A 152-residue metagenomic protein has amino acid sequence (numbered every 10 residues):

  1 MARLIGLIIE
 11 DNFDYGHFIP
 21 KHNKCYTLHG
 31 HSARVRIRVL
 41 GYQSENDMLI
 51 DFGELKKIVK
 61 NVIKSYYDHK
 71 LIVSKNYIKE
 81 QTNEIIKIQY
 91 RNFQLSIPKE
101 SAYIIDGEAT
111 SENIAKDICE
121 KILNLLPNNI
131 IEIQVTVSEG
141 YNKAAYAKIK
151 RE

Functional and structural regions predicted by a protein language model:
M1-E152: Charge-rich, low-complexity N-terminal segments
